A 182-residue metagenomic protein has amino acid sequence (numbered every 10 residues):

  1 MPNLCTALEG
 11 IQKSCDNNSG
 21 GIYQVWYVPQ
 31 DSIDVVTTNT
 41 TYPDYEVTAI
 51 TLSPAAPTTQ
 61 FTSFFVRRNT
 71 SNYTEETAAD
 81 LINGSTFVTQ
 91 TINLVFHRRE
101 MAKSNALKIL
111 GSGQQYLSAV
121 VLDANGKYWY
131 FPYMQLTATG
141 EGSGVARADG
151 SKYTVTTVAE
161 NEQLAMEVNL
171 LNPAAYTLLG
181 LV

Functional and structural regions predicted by a protein language model:
P2-E9, F87-I109: Charged, amphipathic alpha-helical segments
P2-T6, I11-T89, Q135-R147: Solvent-exposed edge beta-strands and adjacent loop segments that serve as assembly or binding interfaces
I22-D31, I92-H97, Q114-L122: Short, hydrophobic/proline-enriched secondary-structure or compact coil segments at domain edges
Q30-S32, H97-M101, A124-N125, L136 (+1 more regions): Generic structural motif
D80-M101, D149-L164: Oligomerization/assembly interface segments of phage tail-like spikes and tubes
T89-F96, D123-G142: Short acidic, glycine/tyrosine-flanked loop/strand segments centered on an H-E-D-like triad
L107-Y130: Short, acidic/charged, Gly/Pro-enriched secondary-structure junctions
M134-V182: Mixed-charge, glycine-accented linear interaction segment located at domain edges/termini
